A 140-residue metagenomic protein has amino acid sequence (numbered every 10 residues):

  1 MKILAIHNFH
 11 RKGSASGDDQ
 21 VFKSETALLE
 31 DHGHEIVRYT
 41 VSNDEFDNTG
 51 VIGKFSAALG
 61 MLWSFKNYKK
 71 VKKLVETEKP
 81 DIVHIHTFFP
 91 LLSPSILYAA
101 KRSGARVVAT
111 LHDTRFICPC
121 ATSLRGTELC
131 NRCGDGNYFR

Functional and structural regions predicted by a protein language model:
M1-S42, E76-E78, I96-R106: N-terminal subdomain of nucleotide-sugar transferases
R11, N43-E45, P90, R115: Positions that flank functional sites
G13-S14, S93, I117-C118: Glycine/Thr-rich phosphate-binding loops of Rossmann-like dinucleotide-binding domains
D18, S64-F65, F89-P90: A conditional alpha-helix N-cap/helix-loop micro-motif detector
F22, N67, L92-S93: Amphipathic coiled-coil/heptad-repeat helices and related helical stalk/stem segments that mediate oligomerization
V41-K73, I85: A short, charged, and often flexible helix/loop element on the N-terminal side of the glycosyltransferase catalytic
T49-K54, L111-R140: Acceptor-binding helix/loop patch of EC 2.4 sugar-transfer enzymes, predominantly nucleotide-sugar-dependent
L74-L92, R106-H112: Short N-terminal targeting/anchoring amphipathic segment
